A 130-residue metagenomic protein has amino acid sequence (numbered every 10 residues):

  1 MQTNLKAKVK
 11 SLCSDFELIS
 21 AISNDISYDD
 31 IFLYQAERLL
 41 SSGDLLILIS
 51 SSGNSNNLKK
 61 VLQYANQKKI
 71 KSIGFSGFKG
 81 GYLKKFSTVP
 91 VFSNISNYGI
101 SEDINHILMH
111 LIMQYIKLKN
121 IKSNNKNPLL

Functional and structural regions predicted by a protein language model:
M1-N127: Glycine-rich phosphate-binding loops that contact phosphosugars or nucleotide phosphates
L130: Catalytic core of pol beta-like nucleotidyltransferases
